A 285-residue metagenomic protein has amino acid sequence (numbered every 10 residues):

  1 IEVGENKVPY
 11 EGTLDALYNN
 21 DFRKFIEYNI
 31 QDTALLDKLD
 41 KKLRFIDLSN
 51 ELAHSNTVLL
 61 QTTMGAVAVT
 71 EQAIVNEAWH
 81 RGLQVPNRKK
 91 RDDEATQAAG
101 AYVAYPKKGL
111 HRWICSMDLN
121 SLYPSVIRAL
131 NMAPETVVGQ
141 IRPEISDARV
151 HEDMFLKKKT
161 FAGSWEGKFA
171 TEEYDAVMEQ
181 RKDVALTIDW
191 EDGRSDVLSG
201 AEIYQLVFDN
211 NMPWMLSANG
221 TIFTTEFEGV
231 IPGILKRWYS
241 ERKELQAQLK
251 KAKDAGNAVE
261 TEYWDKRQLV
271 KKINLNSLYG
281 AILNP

Functional and structural regions predicted by a protein language model:
I1-V8: Metal-dependent DNA phosphodiester-chemistry modules and their immediately adjacent helices/loops in DNA-processing
P9-Y10, S199: A diffuse structural propensity rather than consistent per-protein peaks
Y10-G12, V85-N87, A98-A99, Q205-L206 (+2 more regions): Short secondary-structure boundary micro-motifs
G12-K159, G163, L249, N257-P285: Common nucleic-acid-contacting/processivity interface regions adjacent to the catalytic cores of nucleic-acid enzymes
L119-L122, A133, E144-P285: Conserved catalytic core of nucleic-acid polymerases
